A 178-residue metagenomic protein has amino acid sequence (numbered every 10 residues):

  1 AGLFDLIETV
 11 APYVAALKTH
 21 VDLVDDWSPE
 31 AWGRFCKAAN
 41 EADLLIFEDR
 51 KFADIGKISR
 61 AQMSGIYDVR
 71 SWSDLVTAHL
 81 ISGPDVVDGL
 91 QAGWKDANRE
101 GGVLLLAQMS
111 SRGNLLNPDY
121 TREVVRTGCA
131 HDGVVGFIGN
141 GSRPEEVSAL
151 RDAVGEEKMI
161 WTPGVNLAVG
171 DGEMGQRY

Functional and structural regions predicted by a protein language model:
A1, L17-T19, I46-R50, V76-A78 (+3 more regions): Hydrophobic faces of well-ordered beta-strands that scaffold small-molecule active sites in alpha/beta enzyme cores
A1-F47, L116-Y120, T127-V134: Conserved N-terminal beta1-alpha1 strand-loop-helix module at the mouth
G2, L6, I58, Q62 (+4 more regions): Short acidic active-site motifs
D5-Y13, W32-A42, Y67-R70, Q91-R99 (+2 more regions): Acidic (Asp/Glu)-rich catalytic clusters
L23, P29, I81-G83, G141-P144 (+1 more regions): Short beta->alpha connector loops
D26, I55, G170: Conserved protein kinase catalytic core
A53-N140: Conserved anion-binding
V135, G139-Y178: A C-terminal functional module that forms or caps the active site or interfaces directly with catalytic machinery
